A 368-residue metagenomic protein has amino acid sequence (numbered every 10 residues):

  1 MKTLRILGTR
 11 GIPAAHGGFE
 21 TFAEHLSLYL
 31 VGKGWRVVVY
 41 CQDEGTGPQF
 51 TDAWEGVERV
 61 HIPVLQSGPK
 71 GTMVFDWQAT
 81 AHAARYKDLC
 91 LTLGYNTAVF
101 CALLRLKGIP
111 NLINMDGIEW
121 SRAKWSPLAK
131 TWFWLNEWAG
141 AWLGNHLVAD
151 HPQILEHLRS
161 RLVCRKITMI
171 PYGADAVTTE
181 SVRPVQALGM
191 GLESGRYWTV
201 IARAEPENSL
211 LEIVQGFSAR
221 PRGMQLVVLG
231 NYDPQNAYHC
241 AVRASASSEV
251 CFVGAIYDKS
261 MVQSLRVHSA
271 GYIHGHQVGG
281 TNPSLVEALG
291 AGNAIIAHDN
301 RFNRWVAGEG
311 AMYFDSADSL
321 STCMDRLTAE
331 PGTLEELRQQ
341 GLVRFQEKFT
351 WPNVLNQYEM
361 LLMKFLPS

Functional and structural regions predicted by a protein language model:
R5, A187-P221, V227: Conserved donor-binding/catalytic core segment of Leloir-type glycosyltransferases
G47, T72-D116, W120, G280: An aromatic- and histidine-rich active-site surface loop
A81-A84, K130-L147, V242: Membrane-proximal helix-turn-helix segments that form the acceptor-binding/catalytic region of lipid-linked
G140-T168, A174-T178: A short, active-site helix/loop in glycosyltransferases that binds the activated sugar's phosphate group
H239-S260: Nucleotide-activated donor-binding/catalytic signature segment of Leloir-type glycosyltransferases, i.e., the conserved
H276-Q277: Aromatic "clamp/platform" in nucleotide-sugar-dependent glycosyltransferases that forms part of the donor/acceptor
G290-A297: Short hydrophobic beta-strand element within catalytic cores of glycosyltransferases and related nucleotide-activated
R304-R326, E335: Change "using UDP/GDP/dTDP sugars" to "using nucleotide sugars
